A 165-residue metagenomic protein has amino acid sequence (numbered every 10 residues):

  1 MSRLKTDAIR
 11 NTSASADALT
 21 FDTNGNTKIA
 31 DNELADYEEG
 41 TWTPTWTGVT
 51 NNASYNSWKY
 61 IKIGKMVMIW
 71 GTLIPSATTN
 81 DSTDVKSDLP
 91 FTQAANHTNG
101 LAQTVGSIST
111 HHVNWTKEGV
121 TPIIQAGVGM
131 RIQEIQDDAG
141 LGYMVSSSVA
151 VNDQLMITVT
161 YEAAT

Functional and structural regions predicted by a protein language model:
R3, F21, T83, A126 (+1 more regions): A short, structural micro-pattern
R3-N52, A94-N99, V105-S107, M156-T165: Glycine-rich, low-complexity segments
L4-S13, A18-T23, K28-A35, W58-I61 (+5 more regions): Beta-strand-rich, repetitive solenoid scaffolds
N11-D17, E39-I63, T72-H97, L141-V151: Surface-exposed ligand/attachment interfaces on beta-rich extracellular proteins
V67: Substrate-binding and catalytic surfaces of secreted/luminal carbohydrate-active proteins
L73-G129, Q133: Terminal beta-strand-rich extracellular "head" domains that mediate receptor/glycan or other ligand binding
V120, A126-T165: Domain-scale recognition of soluble eukaryotic interaction modules
